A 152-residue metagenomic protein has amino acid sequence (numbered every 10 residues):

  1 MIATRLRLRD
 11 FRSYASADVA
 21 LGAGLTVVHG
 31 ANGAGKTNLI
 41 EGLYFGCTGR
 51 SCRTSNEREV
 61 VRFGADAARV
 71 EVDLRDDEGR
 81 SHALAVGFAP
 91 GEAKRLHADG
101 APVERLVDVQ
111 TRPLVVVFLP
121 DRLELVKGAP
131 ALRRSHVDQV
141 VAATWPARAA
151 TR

Functional and structural regions predicted by a protein language model:
M1-F45: Pre-Walker A-like glycine/lysine-rich segment at the N-terminus of P-loop NTPase domains
C47-L132, H136-T144, R148: Nucleotide-state sensing region of NTPase/ATPase domains
